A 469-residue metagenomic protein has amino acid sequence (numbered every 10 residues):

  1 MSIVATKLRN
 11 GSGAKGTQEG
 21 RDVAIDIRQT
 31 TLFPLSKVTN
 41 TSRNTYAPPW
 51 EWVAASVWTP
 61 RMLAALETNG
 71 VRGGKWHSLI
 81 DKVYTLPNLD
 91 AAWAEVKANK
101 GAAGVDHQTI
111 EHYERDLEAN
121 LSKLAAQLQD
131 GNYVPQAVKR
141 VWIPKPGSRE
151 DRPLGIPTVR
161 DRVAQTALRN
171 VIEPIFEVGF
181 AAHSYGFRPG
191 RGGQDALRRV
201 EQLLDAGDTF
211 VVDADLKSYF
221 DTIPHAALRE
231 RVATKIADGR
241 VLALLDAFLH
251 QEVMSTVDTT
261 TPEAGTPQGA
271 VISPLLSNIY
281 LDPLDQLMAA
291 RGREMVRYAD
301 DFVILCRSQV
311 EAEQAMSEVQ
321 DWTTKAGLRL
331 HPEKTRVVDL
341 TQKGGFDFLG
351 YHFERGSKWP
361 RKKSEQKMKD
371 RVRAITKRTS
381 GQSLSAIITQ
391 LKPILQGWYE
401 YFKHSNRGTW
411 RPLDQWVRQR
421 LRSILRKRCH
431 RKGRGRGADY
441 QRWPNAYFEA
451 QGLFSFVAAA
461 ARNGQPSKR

Functional and structural regions predicted by a protein language model:
M1-E118: Non-catalytic, polymerase-adjacent accessory regions of viral genome-replication enzymes
H112-P135, W398: Amphipathic alpha-helical blocks
Q127-W142, P146-E150, V171, G179-G345: Conserved polymerase palm-domain catalytic core
V159-A167, E201, R229: Duplex nucleic acid-engaging cores and interfaces of nucleic-acid transaction enzymes
H250, D321, A326-G397: A conserved non-catalytic segment of reverse transcriptases and RNA-directed RNA polymerases corresponding to the late
T335-K343, Q390-I394, P412-R418, R434-Q441: A glycine-rich phosphate-binding loop feature that marks nucleotide/adenosyl-phosphate handling sites
I387-C429: Non-catalytic, peripheral interaction segments enriched in hydrophobic/basic residues
R420, L425, C429-R469: Extended C-terminal regions of large enzymes
